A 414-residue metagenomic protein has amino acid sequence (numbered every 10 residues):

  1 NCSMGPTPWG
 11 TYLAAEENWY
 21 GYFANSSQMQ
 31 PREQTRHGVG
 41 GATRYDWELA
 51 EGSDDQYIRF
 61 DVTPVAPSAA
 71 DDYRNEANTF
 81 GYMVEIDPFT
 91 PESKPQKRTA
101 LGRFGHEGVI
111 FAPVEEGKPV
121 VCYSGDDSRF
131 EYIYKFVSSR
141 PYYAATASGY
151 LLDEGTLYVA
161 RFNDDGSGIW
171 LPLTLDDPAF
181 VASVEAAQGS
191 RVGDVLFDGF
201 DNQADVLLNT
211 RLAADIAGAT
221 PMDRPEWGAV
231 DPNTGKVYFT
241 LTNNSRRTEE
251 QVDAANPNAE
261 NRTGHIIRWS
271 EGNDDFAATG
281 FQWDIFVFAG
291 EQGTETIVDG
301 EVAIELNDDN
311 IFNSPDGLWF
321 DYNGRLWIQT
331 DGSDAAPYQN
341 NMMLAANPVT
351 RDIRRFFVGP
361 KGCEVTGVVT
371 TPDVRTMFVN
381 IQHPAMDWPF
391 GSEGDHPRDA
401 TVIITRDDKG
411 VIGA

Functional and structural regions predicted by a protein language model:
N1-A414: Conserved small-residue
